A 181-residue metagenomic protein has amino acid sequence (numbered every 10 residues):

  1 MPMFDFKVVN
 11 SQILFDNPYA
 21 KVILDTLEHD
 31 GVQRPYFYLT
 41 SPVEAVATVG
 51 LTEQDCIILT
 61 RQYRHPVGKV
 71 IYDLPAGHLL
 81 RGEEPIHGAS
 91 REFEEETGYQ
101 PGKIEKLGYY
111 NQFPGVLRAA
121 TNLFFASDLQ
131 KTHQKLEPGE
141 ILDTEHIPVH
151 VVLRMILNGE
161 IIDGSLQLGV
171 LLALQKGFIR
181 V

Functional and structural regions predicted by a protein language model:
M1-D16: Extreme N-terminal tail/first-helix region
Q12-A47, E53: Acidic, metal-coordinating catalytic segment for phosphate/diphosphate chemistry, firing primarily on the Nudix
K21-D25, V70, A120-N122, D143: Short beta-strand micro-motifs in enzyme catalytic cores
P35, P42-A47, T52, H78-G164: Unchanged
V43-D73: A glycine-rich, hydrophobic loop/mini-helix early in the fold
C56, Q130-H133, I179-R180: Short helix-loop capping/hinge motifs at secondary-structure junctions, enriched in acidic/polar residues
E160-V181: Long hydrophobic alpha-helical segments typical of transmembrane helices together with their membrane-interfacial
